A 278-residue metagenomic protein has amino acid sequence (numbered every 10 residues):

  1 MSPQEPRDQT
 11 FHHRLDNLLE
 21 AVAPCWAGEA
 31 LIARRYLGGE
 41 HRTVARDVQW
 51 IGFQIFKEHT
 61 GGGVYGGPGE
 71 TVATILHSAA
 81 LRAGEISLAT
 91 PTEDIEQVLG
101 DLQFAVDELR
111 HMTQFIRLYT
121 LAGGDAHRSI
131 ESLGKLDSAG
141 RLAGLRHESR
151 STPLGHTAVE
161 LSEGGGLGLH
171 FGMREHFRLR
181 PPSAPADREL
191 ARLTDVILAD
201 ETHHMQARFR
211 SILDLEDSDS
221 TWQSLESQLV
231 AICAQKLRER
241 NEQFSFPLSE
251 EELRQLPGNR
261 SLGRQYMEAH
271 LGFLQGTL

Functional and structural regions predicted by a protein language model:
M1-L278: Non-heme di-metal
